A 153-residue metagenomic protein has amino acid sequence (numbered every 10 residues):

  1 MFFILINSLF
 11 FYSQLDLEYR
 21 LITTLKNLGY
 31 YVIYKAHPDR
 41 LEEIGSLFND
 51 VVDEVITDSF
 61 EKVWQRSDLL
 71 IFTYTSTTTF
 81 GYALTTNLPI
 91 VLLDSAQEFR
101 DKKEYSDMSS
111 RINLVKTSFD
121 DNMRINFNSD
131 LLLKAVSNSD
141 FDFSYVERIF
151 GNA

Functional and structural regions predicted by a protein language model:
M1-E43: Conserved catalytic-core segment of nucleotide-activated headgroup transferases in glycan assembly
F2-L5, G45-V52, Y74, T78-N152: Catalytic binding pocket for nucleotide-activated donors in carbohydrate/polymer assembly enzymes
Y30, S67-D68, L88: Short coil/turn segments at beta-strand junctions that form active-site/ligand-binding loops
Y31-A36, I71-F72, L92: A structural signal for short, well-ordered beta-strand segments and their strand-loop junctions that often border
K35-H37, T57-D58, L93, V115-T117: Conserved beta-strand termini and adjacent loop/short-helix elements that scaffold enzyme active sites in alpha/beta
E54-V63: Short acidic low-complexity segments
W64-Q65, T85: Flexible glycine/serine/alanine-rich "lid" or loop that lines and gates the nucleotide-sugar donor pocket in diverse
Q65-Y74: Acidic donor-binding loop of glycosyltransferase active sites
